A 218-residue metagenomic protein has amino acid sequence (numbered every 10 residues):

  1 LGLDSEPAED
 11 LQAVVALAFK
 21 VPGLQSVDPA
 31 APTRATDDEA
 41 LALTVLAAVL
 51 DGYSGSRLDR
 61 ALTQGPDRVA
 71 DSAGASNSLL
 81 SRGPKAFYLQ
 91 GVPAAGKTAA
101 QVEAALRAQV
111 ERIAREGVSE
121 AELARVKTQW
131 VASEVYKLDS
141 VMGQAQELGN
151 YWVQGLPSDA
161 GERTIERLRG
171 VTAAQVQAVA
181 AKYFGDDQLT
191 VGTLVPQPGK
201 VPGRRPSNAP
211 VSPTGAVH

Functional and structural regions predicted by a protein language model:
L1-R57, V217-H218: His/Glu-based metal-binding/catalytic segments typifying zinc-dependent metallopeptidases
L3, G199-H218: Compositionally biased, proline/threonine/alanine/serine-rich low-complexity intrinsically disordered stretches
S5-E9, S78-S81, Y183: Replace "in large, NTP-powered and nucleic-acid-processing enzymes" with "in large, NTP-powered factors and other
Q12-R34, D59-G170, L189-V195, P202-N208: M16 family metallopeptidases and their MPP-like homologs
V45, A75, A178-A180: Short beta-alpha junctions and helix-cap segments that line functional grooves
Y53, V171, D186: Residue-level signal for short amphipathic helical patches enriched in basic/charged and nearby hydrophobic residues
Q175-V195: Bilobed periplasmic-binding protein-like "clamshell/Venus-flytrap" ligand-binding domains
